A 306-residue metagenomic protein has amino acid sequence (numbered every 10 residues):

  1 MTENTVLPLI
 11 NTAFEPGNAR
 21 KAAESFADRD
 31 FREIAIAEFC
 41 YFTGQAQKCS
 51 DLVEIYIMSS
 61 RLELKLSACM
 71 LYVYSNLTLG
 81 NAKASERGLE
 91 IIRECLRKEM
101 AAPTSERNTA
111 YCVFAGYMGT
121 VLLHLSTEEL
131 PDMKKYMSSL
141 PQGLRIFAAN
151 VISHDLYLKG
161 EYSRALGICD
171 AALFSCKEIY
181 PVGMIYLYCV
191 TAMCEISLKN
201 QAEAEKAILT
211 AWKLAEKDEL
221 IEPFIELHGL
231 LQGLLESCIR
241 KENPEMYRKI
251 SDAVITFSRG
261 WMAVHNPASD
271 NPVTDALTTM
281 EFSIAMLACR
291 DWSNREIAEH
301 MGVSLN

Functional and structural regions predicted by a protein language model:
M1-P8, D30-Q45, L66-A82, N108-H124 (+3 more regions): Tandem amphipathic alpha-helical repeat scaffolds
T2-R20, E38-E54, L77-C95, M118-M133 (+2 more regions): Helix-turn-helix repeat elements of alpha-solenoid scaffolds
N18-R29, E54-K65, E90-E106, P131-I146 (+2 more regions): Solenoid-like repeat scaffolds
E38, A68, L89, S163-R164 (+4 more regions): Generic alpha-helical hydrophobic packing signal
L77, N81, G143, V151-G229: DNA-contacting interfaces and partner/effector-binding or oligomerization modules in DNA-centric proteins
R93-E94, A202-E219, R240, P244-S258: TPR/TPR-like (Sel1-like) alpha-helical repeat modules
P223-P267: Short, flexible helix-to-coil linker/hinge segments that flank and couple to helix-turn-helix
V264-N306: Helix-turn-helix DNA-binding segment
